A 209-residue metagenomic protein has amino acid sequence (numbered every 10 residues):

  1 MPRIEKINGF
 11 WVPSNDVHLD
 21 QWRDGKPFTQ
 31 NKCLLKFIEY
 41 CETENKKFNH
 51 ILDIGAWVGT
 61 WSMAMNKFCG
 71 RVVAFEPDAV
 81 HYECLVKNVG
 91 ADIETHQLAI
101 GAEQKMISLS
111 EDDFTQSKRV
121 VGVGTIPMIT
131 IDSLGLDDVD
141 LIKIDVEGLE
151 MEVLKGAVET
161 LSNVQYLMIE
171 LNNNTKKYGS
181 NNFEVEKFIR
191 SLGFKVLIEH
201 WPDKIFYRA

Functional and structural regions predicted by a protein language model:
M1-A91, N173, N181-A209: S-adenosyl-L-methionine
P2-L35, A91, H96-D137: Glycine-rich adenosyl-binding loop in Rossmann-like folds that engage adenosine-containing cofactors
Y40, E44, K105-S108, L154: Adenylate-forming
H50-W61, V123-G124, M128-G179: Active-site segment flanking the S-adenosylmethionine/decSAM binding pocket in AdoMet-dependent transferases
M65, L85, L109, V153-A157: Hydrophobic packing residues within well-ordered alpha-helices of enzyme cores
D78-A79, A99-E103, G148, N173-T175: Short "lid" loop at the C-terminus of a central beta-strand within the Rossmann-like core of SAM-dependent
